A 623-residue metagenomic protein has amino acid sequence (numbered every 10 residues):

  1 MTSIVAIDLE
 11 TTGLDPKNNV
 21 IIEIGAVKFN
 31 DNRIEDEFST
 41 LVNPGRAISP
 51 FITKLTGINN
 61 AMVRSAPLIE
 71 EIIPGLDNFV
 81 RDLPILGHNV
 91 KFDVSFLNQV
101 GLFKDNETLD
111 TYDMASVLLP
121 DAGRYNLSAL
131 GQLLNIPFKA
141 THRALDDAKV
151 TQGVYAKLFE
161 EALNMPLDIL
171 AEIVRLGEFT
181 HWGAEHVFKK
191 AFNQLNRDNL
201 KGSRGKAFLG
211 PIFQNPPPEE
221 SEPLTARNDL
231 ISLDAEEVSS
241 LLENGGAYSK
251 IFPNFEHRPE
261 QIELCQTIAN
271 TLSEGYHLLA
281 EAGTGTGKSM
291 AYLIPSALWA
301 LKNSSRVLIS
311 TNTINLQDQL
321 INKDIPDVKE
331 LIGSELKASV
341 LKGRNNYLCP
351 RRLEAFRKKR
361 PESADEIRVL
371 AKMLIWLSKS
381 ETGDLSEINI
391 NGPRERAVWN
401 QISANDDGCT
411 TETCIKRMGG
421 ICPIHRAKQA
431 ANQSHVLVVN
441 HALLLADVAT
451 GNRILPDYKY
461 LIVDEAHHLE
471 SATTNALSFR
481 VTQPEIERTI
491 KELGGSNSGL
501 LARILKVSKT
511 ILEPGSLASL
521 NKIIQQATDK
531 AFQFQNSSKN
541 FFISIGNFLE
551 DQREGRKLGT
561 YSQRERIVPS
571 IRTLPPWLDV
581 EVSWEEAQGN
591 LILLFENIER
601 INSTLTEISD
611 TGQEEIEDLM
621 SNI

Functional and structural regions predicted by a protein language model:
M1-E107, D113, P120-H142: Conserved non-catalytic scaffold segment of RNase H-like nuclease domains
P84-V100, P120-A122, N126-A191: Acidic, Mg2+-coordinating catalytic module of metal-dependent nucleases/exonucleases that use a two-metal-ion mechanism
A156-A235: Acidic two-metal-ion nuclease catalytic site recognized across multiple nuclease folds, prominently DnaQ/RNase D-T
P218-N228, A235-G246, S304-H435, L505-V507 (+3 more regions): A substrate-engagement module of RecA-like helicase motors
S232-A280: Conserved pre-motif I regulatory segment
A269-N270, S289-N303, K323-D327: Walker A/P-loop NTP-binding motif
E274-P295: Walker A/P-loop
Y292, L298, D318, G408-V436 (+1 more regions): Signature of the SF2 helicase/ATPase Hel1-core->accessory helical subdomain module
